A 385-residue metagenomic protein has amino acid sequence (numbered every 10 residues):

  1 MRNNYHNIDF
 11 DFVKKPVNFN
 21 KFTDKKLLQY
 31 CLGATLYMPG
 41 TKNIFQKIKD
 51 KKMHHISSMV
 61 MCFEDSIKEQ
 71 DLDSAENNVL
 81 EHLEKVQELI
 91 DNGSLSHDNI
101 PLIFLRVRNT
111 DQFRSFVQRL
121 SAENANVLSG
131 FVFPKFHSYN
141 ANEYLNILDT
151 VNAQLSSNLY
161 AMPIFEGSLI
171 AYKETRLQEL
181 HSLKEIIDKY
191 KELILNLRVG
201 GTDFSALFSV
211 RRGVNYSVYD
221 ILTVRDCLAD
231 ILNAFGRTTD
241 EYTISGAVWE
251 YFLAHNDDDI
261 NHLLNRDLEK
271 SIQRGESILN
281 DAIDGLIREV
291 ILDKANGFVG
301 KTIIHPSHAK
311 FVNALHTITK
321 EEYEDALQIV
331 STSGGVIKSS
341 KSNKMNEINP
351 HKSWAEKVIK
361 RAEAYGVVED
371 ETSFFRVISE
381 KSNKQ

Functional and structural regions predicted by a protein language model:
M1-Q385: Expand to "…catalyze enediolate/carbanion chemistry for C-C bond making/breaking, isomerization, decarboxylation
